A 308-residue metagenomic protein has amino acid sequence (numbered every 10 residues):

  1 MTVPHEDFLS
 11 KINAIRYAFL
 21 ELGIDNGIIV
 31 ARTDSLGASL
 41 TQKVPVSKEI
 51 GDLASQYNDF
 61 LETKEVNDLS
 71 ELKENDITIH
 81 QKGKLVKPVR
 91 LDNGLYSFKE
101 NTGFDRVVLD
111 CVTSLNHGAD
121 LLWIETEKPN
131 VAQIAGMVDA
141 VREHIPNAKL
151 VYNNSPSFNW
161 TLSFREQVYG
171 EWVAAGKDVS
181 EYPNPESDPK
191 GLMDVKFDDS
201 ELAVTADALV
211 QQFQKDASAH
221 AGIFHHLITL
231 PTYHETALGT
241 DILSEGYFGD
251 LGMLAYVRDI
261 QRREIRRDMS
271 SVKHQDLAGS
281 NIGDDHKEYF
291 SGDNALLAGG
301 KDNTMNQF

Functional and structural regions predicted by a protein language model:
M1-A221, S280-F308: Alpha/beta enzyme core
W123, H226-L227: Conserved beta-strand positions in the central sheet of alpha/beta enzyme cores
L150-P156, M253-I260: A generic structural motif
T161, H234-E235: A SIS-like phosphosugar-recognition module
I228-Y233: Short acidic/histidine-rich active-site segments
A237-M253: C-terminal helical cap(s) of enzyme catalytic domains, especially alpha/beta-barrels
G249-Y256, D268-L296: Structured C-terminal subdomain patch of bacterial secreted/periplasmic proteins
I265: Acidic, glycine-enriched catalytic cores built around paired aspartates
